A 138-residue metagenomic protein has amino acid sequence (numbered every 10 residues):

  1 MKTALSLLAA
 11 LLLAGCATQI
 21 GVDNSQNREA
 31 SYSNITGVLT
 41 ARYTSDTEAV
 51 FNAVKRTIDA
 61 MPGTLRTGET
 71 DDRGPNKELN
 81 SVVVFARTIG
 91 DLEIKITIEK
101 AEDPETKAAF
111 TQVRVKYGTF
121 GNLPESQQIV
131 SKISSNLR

Functional and structural regions predicted by a protein language model:
M1-L7: Positively charged n-region of N-terminal signal peptides that target proteins for export
L13-G15: C-terminal motif of bacterial Sec signal peptides marking the signal peptidase cleavage site
A17-R138: Ser/Thr-rich, low-complexity intrinsically disordered terminal regions
